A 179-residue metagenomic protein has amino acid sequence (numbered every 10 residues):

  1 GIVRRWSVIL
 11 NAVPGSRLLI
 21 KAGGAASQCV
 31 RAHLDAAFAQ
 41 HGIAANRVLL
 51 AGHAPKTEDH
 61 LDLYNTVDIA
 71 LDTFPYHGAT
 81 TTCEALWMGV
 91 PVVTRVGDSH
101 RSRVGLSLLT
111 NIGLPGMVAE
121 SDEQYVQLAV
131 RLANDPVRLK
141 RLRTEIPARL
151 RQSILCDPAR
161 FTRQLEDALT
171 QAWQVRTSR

Functional and structural regions predicted by a protein language model:
G1-K56, L63: Conserved catalytic-core segment of nucleotide-activated headgroup transferases in glycan assembly
V8-N11, K21-G23, C29-A36, L49 (+1 more regions): C-terminal amphipathic helix plus adjacent low-complexity, charged tail appended to glycosyltransferase catalytic
S16-L19, R47-L49, D68-I69, P91-V92 (+1 more regions): Beta-sheet entry/capping signal
E58-D59, T81: Short acidic active-site motifs
L63-Y76: Acidic donor-binding loop of glycosyltransferase active sites
T73-P158: Catalytic binding pocket for nucleotide-activated donors in carbohydrate/polymer assembly enzymes
